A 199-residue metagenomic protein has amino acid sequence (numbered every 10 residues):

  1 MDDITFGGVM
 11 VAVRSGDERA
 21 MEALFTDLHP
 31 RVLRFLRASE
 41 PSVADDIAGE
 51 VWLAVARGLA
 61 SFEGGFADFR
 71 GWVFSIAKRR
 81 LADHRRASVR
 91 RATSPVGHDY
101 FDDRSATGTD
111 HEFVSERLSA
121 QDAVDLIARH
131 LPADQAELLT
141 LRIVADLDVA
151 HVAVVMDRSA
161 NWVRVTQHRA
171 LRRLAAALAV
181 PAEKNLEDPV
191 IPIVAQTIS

Functional and structural regions predicted by a protein language model:
M1-P30, S199: N-terminal module of bacterial RNA polymerase sigma factors
V11-S15, A38-S39, E50-F69, A87-V89: Sigma70-family region 2
R14-E22, L33-E50: Short, charged helix-capping/linker segments at alpha-helix termini
S15, S105-T140, A145-V155: Amphipathic alpha-helical segment used for protein-protein interaction
A38, A60-G64, S75-V96, E116: Arg/Lys-rich amphipathic alpha helix in sigma70-family domain 2
D46-L53, A67-R79, V165: Structural recognition of an alpha-helix C-terminal capping motif at a helix-to-coil junction
K78, A82, V144, V149-K184: DNA-recognition helix of helix-turn-helix
H84-T107, E183-D188: Short, basic/polar amphipathic helix motif occurring as a linker/hinge flanking DNA-binding modules in transcription
